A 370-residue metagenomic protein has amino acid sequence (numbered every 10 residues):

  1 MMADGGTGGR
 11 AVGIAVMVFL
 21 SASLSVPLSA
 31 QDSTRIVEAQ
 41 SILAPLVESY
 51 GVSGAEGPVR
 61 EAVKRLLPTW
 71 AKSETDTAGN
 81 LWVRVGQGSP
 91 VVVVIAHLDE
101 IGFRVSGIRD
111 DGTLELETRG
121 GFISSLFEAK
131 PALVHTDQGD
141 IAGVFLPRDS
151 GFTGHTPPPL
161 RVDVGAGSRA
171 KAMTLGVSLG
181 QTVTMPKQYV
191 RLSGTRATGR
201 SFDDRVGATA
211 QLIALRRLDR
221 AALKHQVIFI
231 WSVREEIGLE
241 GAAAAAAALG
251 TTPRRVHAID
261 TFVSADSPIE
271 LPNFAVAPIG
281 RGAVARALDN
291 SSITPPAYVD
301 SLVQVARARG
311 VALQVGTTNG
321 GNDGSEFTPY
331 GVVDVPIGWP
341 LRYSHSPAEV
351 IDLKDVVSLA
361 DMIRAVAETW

Functional and structural regions predicted by a protein language model:
M1, M17-F19: Zn2+-dependent metallopeptidase catalytic domains
M1-G9: N-terminal secretory signal peptides that target proteins for export/translocation
G13, L20-L24, L28-W370: N-terminal hydrophobic/helix-forming segments and targeting peptides
